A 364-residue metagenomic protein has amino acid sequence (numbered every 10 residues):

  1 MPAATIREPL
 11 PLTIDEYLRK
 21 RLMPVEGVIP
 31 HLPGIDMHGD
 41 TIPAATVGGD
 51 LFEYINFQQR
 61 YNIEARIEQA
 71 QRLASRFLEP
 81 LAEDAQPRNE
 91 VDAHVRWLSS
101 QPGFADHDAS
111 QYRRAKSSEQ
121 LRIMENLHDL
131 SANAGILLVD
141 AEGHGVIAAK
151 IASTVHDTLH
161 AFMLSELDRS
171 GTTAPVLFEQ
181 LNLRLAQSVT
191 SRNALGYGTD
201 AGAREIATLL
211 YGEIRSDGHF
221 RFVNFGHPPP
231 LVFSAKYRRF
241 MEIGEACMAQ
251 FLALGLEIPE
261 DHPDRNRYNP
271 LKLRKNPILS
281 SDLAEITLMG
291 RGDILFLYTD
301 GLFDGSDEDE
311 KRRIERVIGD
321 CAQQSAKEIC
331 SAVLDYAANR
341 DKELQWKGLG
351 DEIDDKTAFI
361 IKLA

Functional and structural regions predicted by a protein language model:
M1-P33, P43-L137, E142-I147, L159-A364: Conserved subregion of the PPM/PP2C metallophosphatase catalytic domain
D36-H38: Conserved N-terminal boundary motif of the eukaryotic protein kinase catalytic domain
